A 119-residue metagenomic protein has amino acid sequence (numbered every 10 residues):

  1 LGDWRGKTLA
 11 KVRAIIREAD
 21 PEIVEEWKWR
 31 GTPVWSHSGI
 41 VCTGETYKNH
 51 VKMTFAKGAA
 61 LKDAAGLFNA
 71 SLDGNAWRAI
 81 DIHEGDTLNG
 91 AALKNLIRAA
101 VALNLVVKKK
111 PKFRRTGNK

Functional and structural regions predicted by a protein language model:
L1-K119: Charge-dense, helix-prone N-terminal extensions
